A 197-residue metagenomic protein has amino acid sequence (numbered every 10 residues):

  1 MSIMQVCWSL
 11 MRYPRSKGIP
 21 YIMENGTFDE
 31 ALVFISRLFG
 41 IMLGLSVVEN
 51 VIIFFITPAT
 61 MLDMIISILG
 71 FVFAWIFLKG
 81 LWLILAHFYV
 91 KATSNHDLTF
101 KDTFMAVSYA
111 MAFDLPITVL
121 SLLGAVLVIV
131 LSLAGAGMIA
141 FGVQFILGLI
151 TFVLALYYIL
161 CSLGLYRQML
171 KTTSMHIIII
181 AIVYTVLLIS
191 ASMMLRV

Functional and structural regions predicted by a protein language model:
M1-T57: N-terminal juxtamembrane cytosolic/stromal segments of multi-pass membrane proteins
I3-I22, L85, Y89, V107 (+2 more regions): Hydrophobic alpha-helical segments of integral membrane proteins, encompassing both true transmembrane helices
E24-L32, A59, S94-F100, R167-H176: Membrane-interface helix-boundary motifs at transmembrane edges
I35-V47, F71-G80, V107-T118, F152 (+2 more regions): Alpha-helical transmembrane spans of integral membrane proteins, capturing the lipid-embedded, hydrophobic core of TM
L45, L78-H87, L156-L163: Alpha-helical transmembrane segments of polytopic integral membrane proteins, especially the permease/helical cores
I53-S67, V130-I139: Membrane-interface interhelical loops and short amphipathic "cap" helices that link adjacent transmembrane segments
A59-V126: Alpha-helical transmembrane segments with an aromatic anchor "belt"
V126, V130-V197: Terminal transmembrane helical module of multi-pass membrane proteins
